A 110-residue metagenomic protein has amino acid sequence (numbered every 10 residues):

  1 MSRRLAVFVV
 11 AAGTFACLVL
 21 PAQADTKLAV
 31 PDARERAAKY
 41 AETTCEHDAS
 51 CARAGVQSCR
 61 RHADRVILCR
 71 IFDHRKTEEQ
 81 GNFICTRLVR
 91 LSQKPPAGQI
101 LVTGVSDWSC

Functional and structural regions predicted by a protein language model:
M1-V9: Bacterial N-terminal signal peptides that target proteins for export
F8, F15-A33: C-terminal region of N-terminal signal peptides and the immediate post-cleavage residues of exported proteins
V10-A11, A41: Enrichment for repetitive, rod-forming helical segments
D25-V56: Short, non-transmembrane alpha-helical segments in secretory-pathway proteins
S58-C110: Extracytosolic low-complexity repeat regions of secreted or lipid-anchored proteins
